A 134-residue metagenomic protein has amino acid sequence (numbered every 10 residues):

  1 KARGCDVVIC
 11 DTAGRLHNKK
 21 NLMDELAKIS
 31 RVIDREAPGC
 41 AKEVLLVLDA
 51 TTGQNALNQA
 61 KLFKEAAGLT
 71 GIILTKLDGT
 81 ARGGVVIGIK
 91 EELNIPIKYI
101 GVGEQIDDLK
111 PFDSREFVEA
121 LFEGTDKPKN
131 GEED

Functional and structural regions predicted by a protein language model:
K1-D134: P-loop/Walker A NTP-binding module and the surrounding RecA-like catalytic core of P-loop NTPases
